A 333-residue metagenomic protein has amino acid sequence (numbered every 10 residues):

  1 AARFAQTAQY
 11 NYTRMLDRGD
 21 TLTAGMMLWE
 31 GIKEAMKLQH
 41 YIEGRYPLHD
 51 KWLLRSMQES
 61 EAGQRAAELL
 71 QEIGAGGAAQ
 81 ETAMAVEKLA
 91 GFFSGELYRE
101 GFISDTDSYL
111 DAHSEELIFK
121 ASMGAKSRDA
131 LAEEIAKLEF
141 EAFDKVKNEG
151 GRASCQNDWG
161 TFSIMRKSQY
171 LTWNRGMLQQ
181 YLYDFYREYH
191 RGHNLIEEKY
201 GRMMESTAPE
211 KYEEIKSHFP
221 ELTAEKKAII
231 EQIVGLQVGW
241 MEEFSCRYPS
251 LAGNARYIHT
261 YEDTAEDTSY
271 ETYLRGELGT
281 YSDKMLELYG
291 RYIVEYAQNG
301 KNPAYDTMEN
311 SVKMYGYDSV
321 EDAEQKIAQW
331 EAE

Functional and structural regions predicted by a protein language model:
A1-A125: Conserved nucleotidyltransferase catalytic core and NTase-mimicking acidic/glycine-rich helix/loop elements in nucleic
R18-K37, H49-W52, G239-Y248, E271 (+2 more regions): A contiguous, surface-oriented mixed alpha/beta subdomain in the mid-to-C-terminal portion of proteins that forms
Q64-Q80, E115-G124, T268, Y273-A323: Long amphipathic all-alpha helical oligomerization modules
S127-N157, S168-L171, R187-H190, G201-E205 (+6 more regions): Basic helix-extension-helix modules of the SAP/HeH family
E149-W173, Q179-D184, L195-E197, E262 (+2 more regions): A cross-kingdom feature marking solvent-exposed beta-strand/loop segments within repeated, beta-rich binding/scaffold
Y170-Y186, I229-L236, L278-Y281, M285-V294: Short, structured motif recognition centered on aromatic/hydrophobic residues
L178, Y183-T223, I293-A323, I327: Repeat-associated, polar segments at repeat-unit boundaries in modular proteins
S206-D283: Short, solvent-exposed interaction modules
